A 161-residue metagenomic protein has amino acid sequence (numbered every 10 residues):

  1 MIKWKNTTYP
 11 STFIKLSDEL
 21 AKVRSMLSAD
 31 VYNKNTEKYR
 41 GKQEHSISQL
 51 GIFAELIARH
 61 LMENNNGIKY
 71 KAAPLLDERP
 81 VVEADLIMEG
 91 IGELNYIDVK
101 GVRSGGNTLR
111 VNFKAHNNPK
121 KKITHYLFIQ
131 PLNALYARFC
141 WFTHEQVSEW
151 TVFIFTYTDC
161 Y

Functional and structural regions predicted by a protein language model:
M1-N95, V99-Y161: Nucleic-acid endonuclease domains
